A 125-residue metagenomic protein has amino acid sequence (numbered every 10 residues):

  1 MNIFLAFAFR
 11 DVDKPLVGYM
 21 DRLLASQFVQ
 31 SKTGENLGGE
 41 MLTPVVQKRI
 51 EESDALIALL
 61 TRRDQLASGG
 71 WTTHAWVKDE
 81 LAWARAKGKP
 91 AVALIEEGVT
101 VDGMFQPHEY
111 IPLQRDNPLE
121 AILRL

Functional and structural regions predicted by a protein language model:
M1-A58: Conserved N-terminal substructure of TIR/SEFIR domains
D11, D64, G98-T100: Conserved nucleotide-binding/hydrolysis micro-motifs of P-loop NTPases
Q27, D54-A55, K87-A91, H108: Short glycine-/polar-rich loops that comprise or flank the Walker A/P-loop and associated switch/sensor motifs
V46-R49, T72, Q106-Y110: Short low-complexity, flexible loop/linker segments enriched in glycine and/or proline with clustered acidic
L56-L59, P90-I95, P112: Short hydrophobic alpha-helical runs that function as membrane-insertion/retention elements
R63-A86: Conserved TIR/SEFIR loop-to-helix hotspot centered on a Trp-containing motif with a nearby acidic residue
K78-V101: Ser/Thr/Gly-rich flexible loops in soluble cytosolic domains mediating phosphotransfer, phosphorylation
V101-L125: C-terminal interaction surface of TIR/SEFIR-family domains
